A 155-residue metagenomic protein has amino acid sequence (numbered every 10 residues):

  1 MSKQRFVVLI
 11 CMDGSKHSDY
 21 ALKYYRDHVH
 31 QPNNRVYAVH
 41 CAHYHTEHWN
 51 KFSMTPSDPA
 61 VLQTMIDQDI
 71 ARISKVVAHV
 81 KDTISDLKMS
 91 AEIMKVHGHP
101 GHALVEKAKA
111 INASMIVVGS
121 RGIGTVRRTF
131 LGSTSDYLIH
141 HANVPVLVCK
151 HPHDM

Functional and structural regions predicted by a protein language model:
M1-K3, H17, Y24, T55-P56 (+4 more regions): Structural beta-alpha unit
S2-A60, T83-E92: Small/aliphatic-rich secondary-structure junction motif
S18-A21, A108, S135, A142: Small-residue (primarily alanine) positions within well-ordered alpha-helices, especially packing/interaction faces
Y44, G98, R121-I123: Short glycine-rich anion-binding loops that position phosphate/pyrophosphate groups of nucleotides and phosphorylated
T46, G101-A103, T125: Generic structural signal for helix capping and beta-alpha/helix-loop junctions
M115-H140, H151-M155: Glycine-rich, Arg-bearing micro-motifs that act as flexible, cationic patches
